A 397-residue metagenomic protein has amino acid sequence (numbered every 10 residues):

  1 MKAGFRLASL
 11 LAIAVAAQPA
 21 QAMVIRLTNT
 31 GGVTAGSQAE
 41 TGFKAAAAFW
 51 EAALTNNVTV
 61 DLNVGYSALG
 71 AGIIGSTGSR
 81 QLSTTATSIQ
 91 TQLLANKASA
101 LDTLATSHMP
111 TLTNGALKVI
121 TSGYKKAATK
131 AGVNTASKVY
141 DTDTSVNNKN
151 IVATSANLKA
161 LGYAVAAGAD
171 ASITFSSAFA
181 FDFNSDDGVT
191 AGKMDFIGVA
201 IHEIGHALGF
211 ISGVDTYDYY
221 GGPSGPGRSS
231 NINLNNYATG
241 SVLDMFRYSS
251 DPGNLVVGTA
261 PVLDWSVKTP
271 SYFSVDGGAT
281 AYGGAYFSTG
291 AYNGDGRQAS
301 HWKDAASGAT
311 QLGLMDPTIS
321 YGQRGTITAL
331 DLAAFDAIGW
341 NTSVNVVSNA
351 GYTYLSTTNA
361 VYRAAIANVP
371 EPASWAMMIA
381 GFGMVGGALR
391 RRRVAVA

Functional and structural regions predicted by a protein language model:
M1-A8: Bacterial N-terminal signal peptides that target proteins for export
A8-S9, A191-K193, E371: Short hydrophobic "helix-edge" motifs at membrane interfaces and signal-peptide entry regions
A17-P19: N-terminal signal peptide c-region/cleavage motif recognized by signal peptidases
M23-V199, A207-I366: Extracellular zinc-dependent metalloprotease catalytic-domain scaffold
I204: Glycine-rich, aromatic-lined ligand/substrate-binding cores of catalytic and carbohydrate-binding domains
P370-L389: A short, hydrophobic C-terminal helix/tail in secreted or cell-surface proteins
R392-A397: Short, charged juxtamembrane terminal tails flanking transmembrane helices
